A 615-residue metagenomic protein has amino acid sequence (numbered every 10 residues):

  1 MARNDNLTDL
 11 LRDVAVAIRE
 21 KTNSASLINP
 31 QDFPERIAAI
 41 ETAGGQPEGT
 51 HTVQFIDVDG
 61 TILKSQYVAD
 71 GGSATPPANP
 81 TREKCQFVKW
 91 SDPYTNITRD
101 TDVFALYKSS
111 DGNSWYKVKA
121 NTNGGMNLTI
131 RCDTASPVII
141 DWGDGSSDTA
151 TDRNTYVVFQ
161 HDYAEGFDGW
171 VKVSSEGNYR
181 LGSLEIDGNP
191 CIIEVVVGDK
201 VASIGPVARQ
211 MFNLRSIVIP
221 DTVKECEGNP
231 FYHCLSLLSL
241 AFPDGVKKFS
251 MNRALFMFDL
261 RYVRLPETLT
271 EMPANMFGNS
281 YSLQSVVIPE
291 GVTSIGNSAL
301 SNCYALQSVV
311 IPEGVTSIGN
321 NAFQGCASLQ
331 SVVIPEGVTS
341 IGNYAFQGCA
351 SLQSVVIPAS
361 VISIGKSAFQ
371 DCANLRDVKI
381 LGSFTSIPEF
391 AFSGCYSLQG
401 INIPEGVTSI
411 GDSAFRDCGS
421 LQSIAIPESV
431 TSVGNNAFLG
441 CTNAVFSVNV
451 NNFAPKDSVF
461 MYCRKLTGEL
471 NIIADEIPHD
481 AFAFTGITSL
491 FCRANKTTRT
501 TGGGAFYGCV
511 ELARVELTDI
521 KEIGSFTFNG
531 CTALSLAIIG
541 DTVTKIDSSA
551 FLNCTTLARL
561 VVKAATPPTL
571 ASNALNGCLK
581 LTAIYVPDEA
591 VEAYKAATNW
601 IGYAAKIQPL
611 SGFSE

Functional and structural regions predicted by a protein language model:
M1-E48, D59-T61, G188-V197: Short, low-complexity N-terminal tether/leader segments at secretion or assembly junctions of large, surface-exposed
I18, V53-F55, F87-W90, A105 (+3 more regions): Extracellular/surface recognition and adhesion modules
A43-E48, V58, L106-D133, E176-P206 (+1 more regions): Extracellular ectodomain segments of secreted/surface proteins
D57-D59, S91, G125, D133-Y156 (+2 more regions): Short acidic/polar micro-motifs centered on Gly/Asp/Asn
V58-G71, S91-Y94, I140, V171-S174 (+19 more regions): Structural signature of tandem-repeat unit edges
G72-R99: Surface-exposed interfaces of beta-sheet-rich extracellular modules
R82-Q86, C132-P137: Short proline/glycine-enriched turn/loop motifs at strand-loop junctions of beta-rich domains
